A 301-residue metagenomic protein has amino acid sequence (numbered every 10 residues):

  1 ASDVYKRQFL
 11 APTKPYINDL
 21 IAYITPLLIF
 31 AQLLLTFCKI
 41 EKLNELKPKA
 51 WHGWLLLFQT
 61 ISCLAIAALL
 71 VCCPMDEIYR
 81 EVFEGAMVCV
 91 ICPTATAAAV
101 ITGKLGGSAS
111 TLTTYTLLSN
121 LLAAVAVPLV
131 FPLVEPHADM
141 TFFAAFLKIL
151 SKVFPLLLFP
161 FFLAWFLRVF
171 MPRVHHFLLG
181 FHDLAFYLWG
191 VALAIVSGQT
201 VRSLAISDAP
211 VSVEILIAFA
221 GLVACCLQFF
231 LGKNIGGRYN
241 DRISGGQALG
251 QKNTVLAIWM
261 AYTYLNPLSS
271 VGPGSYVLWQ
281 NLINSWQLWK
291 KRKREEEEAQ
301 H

Functional and structural regions predicted by a protein language model:
A1-Y5: Short, small-residue-biased leader/transition segments that mark boundaries at the very start of proteins
L10-D19, C73-R80, L133-K148, R173-H176 (+1 more regions): Membrane-interface helix termini and inter-helical loops of multi-pass transporters
D19-Q32, Y79-P93, L147-F162, V213-C225: Structural signature of hydrophobic alpha-helical transmembrane segments
Y23-K49, S62-V71, A95-T96, L158-R168 (+3 more regions): Hydrophobic transmembrane alpha-helices of secondary-active transporters and Na+-translocating membrane complexes
K42-L43, M75-Y79, T102-T111, E135-F142 (+5 more regions): Juxtamembrane helix-boundary/capping and inter-helix hinge elements in multi-pass membrane proteins
K42-P74, E81-F83, K152, T200-N234 (+2 more regions): Entry/N-cap segments of selected transmembrane alpha helices and their immediately preceding amphipathic helices
F58-I66, V90-A95, T111-L133, F154-L157 (+2 more regions): Membrane-embedded alpha-helical segments of transport systems, primarily multispan ion/solute transporters
V71-A126, P136-F146: Membrane-interface helix-loop-helix junctions at boundaries between adjacent transmembrane segments
